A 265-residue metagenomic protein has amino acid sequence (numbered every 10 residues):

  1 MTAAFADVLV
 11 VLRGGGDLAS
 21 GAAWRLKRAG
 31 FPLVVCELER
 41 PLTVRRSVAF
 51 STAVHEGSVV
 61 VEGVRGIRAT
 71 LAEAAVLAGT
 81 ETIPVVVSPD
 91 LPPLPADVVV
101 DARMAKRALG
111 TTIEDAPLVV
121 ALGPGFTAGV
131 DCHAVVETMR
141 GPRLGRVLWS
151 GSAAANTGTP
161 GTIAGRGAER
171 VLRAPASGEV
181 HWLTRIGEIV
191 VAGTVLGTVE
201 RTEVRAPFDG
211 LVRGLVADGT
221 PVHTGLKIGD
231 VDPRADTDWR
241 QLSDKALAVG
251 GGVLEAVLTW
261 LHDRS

Functional and structural regions predicted by a protein language model:
T2-S265: Well-ordered secondary-structure scaffolds
